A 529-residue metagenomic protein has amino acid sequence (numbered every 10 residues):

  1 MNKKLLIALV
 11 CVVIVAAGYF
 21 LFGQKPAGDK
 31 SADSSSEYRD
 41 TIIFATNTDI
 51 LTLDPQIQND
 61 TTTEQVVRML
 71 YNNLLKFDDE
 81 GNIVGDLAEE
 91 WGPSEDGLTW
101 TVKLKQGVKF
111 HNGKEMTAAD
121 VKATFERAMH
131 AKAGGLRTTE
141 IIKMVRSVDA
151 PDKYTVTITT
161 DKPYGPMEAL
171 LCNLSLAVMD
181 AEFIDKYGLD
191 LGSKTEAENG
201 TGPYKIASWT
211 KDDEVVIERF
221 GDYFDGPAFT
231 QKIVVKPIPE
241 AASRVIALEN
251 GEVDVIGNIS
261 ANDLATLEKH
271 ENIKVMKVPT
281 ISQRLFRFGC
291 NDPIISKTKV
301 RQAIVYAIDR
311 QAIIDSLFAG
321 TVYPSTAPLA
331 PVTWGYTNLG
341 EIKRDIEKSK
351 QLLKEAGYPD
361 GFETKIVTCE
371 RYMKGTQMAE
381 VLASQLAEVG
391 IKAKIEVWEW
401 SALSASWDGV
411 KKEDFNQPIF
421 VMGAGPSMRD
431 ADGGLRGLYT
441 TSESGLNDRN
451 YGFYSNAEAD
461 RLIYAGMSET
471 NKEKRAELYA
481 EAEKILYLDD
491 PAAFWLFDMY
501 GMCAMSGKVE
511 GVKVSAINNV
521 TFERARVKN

Functional and structural regions predicted by a protein language model:
M1-D40, N82, E90, R127 (+5 more regions): Short, low-complexity disordered leader/linker segments with a strong preference for bacterial N-terminal type II
L5, V15, T210, I308-G335 (+2 more regions): Detector for C-terminal structural segments
I43, T117-T124, K153-T159, G202-P203 (+5 more regions): Alpha-helical secondary-structure segments
A45-E95, E126, N199-T201: N-terminal lobe/hinge region of extracytoplasmic solute-binding protein
D79-N82, C172-A228, K232, A242 (+2 more regions): Gly/Pro-rich hinge or "lid" segments in bacterial periplasmic/extracellular proteins
E89-G134, P151, T157, A247 (+1 more regions): Aromatic- and charge-enriched surface segment that lines or borders ligand/interaction sites
K103, T139-I184: Surface-exposed binding/hinge segments that line and control ligand-binding clefts or catalytic entry sites
F220-T266: Ligand-site clamp/hinge motif
